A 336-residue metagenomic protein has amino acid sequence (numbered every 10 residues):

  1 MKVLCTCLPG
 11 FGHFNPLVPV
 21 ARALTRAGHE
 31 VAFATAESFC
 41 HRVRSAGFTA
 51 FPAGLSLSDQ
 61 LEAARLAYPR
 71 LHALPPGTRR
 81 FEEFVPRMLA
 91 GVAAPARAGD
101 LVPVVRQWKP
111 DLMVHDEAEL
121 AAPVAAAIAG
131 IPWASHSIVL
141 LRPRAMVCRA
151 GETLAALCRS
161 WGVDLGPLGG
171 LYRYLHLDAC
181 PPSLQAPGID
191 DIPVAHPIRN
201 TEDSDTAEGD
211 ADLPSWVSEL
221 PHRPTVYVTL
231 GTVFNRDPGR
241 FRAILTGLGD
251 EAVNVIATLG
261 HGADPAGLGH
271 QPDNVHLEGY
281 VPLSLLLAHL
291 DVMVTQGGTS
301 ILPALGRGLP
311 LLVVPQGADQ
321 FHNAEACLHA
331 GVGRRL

Functional and structural regions predicted by a protein language model:
M1-L8, P19-A32, S45-G47, P143 (+5 more regions): Nucleotide-activated sugar donor-binding and catalytic core shared by glycosyltransferases and related lipid-linked
C5-V18, N235-P238: A short, glycine/small-residue-rich beta-strand->loop->alpha-helix junction that serves as a flexible
E30-A36, V255-G260: Short internal beta-strands
A32-E83: Conserved nucleotide-sugar phosphate-binding/catalytic loop shared by glycosyltransferases and other
A36, C40, E152-T225, L230-N235 (+1 more regions): A nucleotide-sugar donor-handling region in carbohydrate enzymes
D59-A63, P86-L165: Conserved nucleotide-sugar donor-interacting segment of glycosyltransferase catalytic cores, predominantly GT-B
Q107-K109, Y172, A288-H289: Alpha-helix C-terminal capping/helix-to-coil transition sites in glycosyltransferase folds
I198-V292, S300-I301, F321: Donor-nucleotide binding loops and adjacent catalytic segments primarily of GT-B fold Leloir glycosyltransferases
